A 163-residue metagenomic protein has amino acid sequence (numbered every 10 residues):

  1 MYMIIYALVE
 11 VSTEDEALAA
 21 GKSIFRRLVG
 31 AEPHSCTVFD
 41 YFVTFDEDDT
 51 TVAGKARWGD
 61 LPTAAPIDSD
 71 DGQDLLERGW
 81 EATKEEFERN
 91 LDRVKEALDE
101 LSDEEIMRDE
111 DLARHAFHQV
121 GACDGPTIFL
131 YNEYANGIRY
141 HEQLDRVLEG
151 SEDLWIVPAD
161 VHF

Functional and structural regions predicted by a protein language model:
M1, H118-F163: Acidic, proline/glycine-rich low-complexity IDRs
M1-D40, D153-F163: Short, extreme N-terminal segment that most often corresponds to the first beta-strand
I4-I5, I24, I67, I106 (+3 more regions): Weak global preference for isoleucine
D15, A20-L28, N90, V94-A97 (+2 more regions): Generic structural signal of hydrophobic/aromatic residues within well-ordered alpha-helices of folded domains
G30-N132: Low-complexity, serine/threonine/proline-enriched polar segments
